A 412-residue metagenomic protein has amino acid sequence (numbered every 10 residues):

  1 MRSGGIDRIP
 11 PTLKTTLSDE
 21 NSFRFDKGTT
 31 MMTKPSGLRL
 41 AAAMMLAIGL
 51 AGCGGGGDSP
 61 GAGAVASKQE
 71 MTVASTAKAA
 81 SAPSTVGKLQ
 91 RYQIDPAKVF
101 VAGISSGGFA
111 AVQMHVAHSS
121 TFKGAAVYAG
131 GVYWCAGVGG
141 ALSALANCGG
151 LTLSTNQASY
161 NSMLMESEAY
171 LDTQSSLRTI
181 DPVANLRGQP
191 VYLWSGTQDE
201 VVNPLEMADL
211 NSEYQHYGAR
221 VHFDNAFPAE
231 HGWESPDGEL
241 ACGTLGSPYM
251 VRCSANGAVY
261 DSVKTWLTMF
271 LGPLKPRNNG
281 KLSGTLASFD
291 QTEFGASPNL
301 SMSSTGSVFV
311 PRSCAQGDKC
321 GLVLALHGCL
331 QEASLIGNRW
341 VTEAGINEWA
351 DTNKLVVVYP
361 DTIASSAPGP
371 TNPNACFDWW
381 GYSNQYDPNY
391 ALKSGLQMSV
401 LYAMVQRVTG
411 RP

Functional and structural regions predicted by a protein language model:
G49-G52: C-terminal motif of bacterial Sec signal peptides marking the signal peptidase cleavage site
G54-G57: Bacterial signal peptide processing site
A77-Q93, S167, L171, R178 (+2 more regions): Alpha/beta-hydrolase active-site loop
L89, V138-L151, E239, G243-G246 (+2 more regions): Cap/lid segment of the alpha/beta-hydrolase catalytic domain
P96-S143, L177, K275: Primarily recognizes the serine-hydrolase "nucleophile elbow" in alpha/beta-hydrolase and SGNH/GDSL folds
C135-G218, W266, V310, A315-Q316 (+1 more regions): The feature captures the conserved acid-bearing segment of alpha/beta-hydrolase catalytic domains
L153-Q174, P273-G317: N-terminal cap/lid segment of alpha/beta-hydrolase-fold proteins
D318-L330: Short beta-strand element of the alpha/beta-hydrolase
